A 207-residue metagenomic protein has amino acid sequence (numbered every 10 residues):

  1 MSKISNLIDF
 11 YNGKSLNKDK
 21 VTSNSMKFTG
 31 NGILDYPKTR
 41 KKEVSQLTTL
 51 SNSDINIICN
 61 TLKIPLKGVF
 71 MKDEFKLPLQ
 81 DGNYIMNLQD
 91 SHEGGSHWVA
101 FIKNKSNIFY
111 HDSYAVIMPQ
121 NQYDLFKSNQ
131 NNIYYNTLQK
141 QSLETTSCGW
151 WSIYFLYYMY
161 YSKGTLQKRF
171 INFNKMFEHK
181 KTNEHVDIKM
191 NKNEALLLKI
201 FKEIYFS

Functional and structural regions predicted by a protein language model:
M1, F28-G30, Y36, R40-E43 (+6 more regions): Terminal export signals
S5-I8, N12: Residue-level detector of alpha-helical secondary structure
G13, T22-V99, K103-I108: Cysteine protease catalytic domains with a Cys-His-Asp triad
D54, N121-L125, N172, L196: Exposed alpha-helical structural elements
D54-K63, F126-Q130, L156, Y205: Hydrophobic, Leu/Ile/Phe/Ala-enriched alpha-helical segments that form helix-helix packing faces
N83-Y160, G164: Cysteine protease-like catalytic core of ubiquitin/ubiquitin-like
I133-F206: C-terminal folded domains that constitute the principal catalytic or ligand-binding module of multi-domain proteins
